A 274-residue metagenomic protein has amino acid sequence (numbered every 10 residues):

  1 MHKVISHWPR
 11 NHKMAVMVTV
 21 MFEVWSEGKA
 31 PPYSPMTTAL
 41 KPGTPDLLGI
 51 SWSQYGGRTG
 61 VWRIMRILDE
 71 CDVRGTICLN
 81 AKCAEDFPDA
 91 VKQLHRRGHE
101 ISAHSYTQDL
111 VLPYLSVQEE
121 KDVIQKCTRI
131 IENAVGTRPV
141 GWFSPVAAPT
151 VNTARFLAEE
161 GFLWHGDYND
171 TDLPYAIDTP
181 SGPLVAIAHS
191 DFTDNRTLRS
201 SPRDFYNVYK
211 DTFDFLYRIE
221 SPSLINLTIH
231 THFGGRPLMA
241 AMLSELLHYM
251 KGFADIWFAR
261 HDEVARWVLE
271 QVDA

Functional and structural regions predicted by a protein language model:
M1-G141, V146-V185, Y206-L227, F233-A274: Catalytic alpha-helical scaffold of carbohydrate-active enzymes acting on polysaccharides/glycoconjugates
V185-P202: Glycine-rich, positively charged active-site loop/lid region within alpha/beta enzyme cores that binds and organizes
